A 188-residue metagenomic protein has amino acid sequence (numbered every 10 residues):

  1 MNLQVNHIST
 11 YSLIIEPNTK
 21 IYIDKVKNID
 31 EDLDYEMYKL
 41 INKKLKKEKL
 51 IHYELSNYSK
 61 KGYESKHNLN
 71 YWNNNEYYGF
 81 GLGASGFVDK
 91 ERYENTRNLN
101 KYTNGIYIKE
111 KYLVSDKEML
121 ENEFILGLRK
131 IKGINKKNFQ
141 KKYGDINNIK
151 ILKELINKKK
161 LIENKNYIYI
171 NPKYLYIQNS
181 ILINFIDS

Functional and structural regions predicted by a protein language model:
M1-Y143: C-terminal scaffold of the Radical SAM
Y35, D145-I146, P172-L175: An alpha-helix initiation/capping motif
E118-I125, I149, L175, N179: Non-catalytic, well-ordered alpha-helical scaffold segments
Y143-N157: Short amphipathic alpha-helical interaction segments
I156-N166: A short, conserved structural fragment
Y167-N171: Minor-groove-contacting beta-hairpin "wing" of winged helix-turn-helix DNA-binding domains
K173-S188: Short, amphipathic alpha-helical interaction segments positioned at domain boundaries
